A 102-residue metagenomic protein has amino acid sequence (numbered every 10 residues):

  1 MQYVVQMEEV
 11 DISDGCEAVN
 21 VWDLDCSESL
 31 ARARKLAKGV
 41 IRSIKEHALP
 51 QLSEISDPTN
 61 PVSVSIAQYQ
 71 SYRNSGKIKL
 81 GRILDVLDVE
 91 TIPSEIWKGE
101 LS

Functional and structural regions predicted by a protein language model:
Q2-D11: A short beta-strand micro-motif
Q2-Y3, R34-A37: Hydrophobic, aliphatic-enriched repeat segments that assemble into extended interaction scaffolds in large eukaryotic
E9, E28, S75-I78: A generic structural signal for solvent-exposed, polar alpha-helical segments
V10-I12, S29, Y69: Generic structural motif
D11-D14, Q51-L52: Intrinsically disordered, low-complexity segments enriched in polar/charged residues with Gly/Pro, especially when
D14-C16, Y72-R73: Short, solvent-exposed secondary-structure boundary motifs
G15-K35: A short, exposed loop/beta-hairpin motif centered on an aromatic-Gly-Thr core
G39-S102: Short, mixed-charge low-complexity intrinsically disordered segments
